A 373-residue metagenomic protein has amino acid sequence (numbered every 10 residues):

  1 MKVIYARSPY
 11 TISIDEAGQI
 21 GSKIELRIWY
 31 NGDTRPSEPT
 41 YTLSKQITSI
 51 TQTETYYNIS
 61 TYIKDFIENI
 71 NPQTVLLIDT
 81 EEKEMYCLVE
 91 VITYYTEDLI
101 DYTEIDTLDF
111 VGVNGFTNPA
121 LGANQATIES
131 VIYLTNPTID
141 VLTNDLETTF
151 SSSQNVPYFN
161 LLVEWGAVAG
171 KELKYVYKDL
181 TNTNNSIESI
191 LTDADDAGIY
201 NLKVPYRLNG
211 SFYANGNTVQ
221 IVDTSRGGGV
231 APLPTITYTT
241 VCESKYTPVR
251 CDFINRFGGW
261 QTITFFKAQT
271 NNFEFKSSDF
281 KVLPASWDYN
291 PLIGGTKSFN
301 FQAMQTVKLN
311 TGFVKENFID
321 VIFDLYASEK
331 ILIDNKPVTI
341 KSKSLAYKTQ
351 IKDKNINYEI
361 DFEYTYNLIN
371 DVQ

Functional and structural regions predicted by a protein language model:
M1-S244: Preference for solvent-exposed, low-hydrophobicity sequence contexts
K2-V3, S8, A17, L162 (+2 more regions): Extracellular/virion structural assembly segments
